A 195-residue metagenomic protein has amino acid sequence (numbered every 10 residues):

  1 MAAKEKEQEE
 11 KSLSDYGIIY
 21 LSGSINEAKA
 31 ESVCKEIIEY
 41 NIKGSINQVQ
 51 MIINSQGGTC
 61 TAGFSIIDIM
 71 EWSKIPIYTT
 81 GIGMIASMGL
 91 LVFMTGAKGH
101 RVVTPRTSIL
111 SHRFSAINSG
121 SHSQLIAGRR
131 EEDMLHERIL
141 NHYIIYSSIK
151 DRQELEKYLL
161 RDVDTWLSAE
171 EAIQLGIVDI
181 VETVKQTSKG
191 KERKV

Functional and structural regions predicted by a protein language model:
M1-V195: Terminal-region recognition feature
